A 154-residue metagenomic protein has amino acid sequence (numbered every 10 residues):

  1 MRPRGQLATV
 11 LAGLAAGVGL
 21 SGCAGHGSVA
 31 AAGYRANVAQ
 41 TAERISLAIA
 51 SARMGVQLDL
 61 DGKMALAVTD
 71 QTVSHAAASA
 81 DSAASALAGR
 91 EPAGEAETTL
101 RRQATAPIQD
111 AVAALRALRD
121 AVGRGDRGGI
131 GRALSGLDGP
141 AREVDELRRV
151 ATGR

Functional and structural regions predicted by a protein language model:
M1-L11: Bacterial N-terminal signal peptides that target proteins for export
A15: Flanking scaffold residues of small Cys/His-coordinated metal-binding clusters
V18-G22: C-terminal motif of bacterial Sec signal peptides marking the signal peptidase cleavage site
C23-G27: Bacterial signal peptide processing site
G33-R116, G129-G153: Alpha-helical segments in soluble extracytoplasmic regions
